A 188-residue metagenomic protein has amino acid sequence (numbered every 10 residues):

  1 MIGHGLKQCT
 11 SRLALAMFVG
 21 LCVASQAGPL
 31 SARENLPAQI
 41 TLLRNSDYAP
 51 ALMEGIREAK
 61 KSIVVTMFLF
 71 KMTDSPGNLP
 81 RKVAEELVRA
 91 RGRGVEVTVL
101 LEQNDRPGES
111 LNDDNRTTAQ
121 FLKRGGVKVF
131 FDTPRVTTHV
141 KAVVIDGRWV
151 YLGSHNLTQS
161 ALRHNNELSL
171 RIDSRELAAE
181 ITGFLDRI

Functional and structural regions predicted by a protein language model:
I2-A14: Bacterial N-terminal signal peptides that target proteins for export
A14-A24: Bacterial N-terminal signal peptides
S25-A32: Boundary at the C-terminal end of the N-terminal hydrophobic targeting segment
Q39-E58, S62-T66: Mature N-terminal segment immediately following signal peptide/propeptide cleavage in secreted/periplasmic
N45, A49, I56, P76-P80 (+5 more regions): Solvent-exposed, acidic/flexible segments
A49, L69-M72, Q103-G108, R135-T138 (+3 more regions): Solvent-exposed loop/turn segments at secondary-structure junctions within structured extracellular/periplasmic domains
A59-R124: Primarily the HKD phosphodiesterase
H139-I188: Signature of lipid phosphatidyltransferase scaffolds
